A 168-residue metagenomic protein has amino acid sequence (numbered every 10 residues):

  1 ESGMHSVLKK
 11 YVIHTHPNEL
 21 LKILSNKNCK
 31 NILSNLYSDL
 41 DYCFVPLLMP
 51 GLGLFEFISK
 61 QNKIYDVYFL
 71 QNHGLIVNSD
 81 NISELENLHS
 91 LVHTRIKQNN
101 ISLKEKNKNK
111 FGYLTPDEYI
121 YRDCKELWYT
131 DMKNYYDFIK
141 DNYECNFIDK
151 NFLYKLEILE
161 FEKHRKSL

Functional and structural regions predicted by a protein language model:
E1-L168: Glycine-rich flexible loops
